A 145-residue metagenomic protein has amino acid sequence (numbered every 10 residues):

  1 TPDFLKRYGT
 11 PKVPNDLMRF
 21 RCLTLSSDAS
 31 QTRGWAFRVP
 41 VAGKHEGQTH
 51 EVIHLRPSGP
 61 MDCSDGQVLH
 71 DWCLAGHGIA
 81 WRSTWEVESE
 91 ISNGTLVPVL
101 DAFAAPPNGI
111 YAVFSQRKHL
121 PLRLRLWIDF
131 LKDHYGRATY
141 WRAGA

Functional and structural regions predicted by a protein language model:
T1-P2, F20: Hydrophobic secondary-structure segments that place a key small or acidic residue at a functional site
F4-K12, G43-K44, K118-L122: Short helix-loop capping/hinge motifs at secondary-structure junctions, enriched in acidic/polar residues
P14-R38: Short loop->beta-strand "edge-of-pocket" segments that line small-molecule binding or catalytic clefts across diverse
A29-E51, L55-R56: SAM-dependent methyltransferase
H50-P98, A104-P107, Y111: Hydrophobic hinge/microswitch elements
T84-S89, N93, F103-A145: C-terminal effector-binding regulatory domain of bacterial HTH transcription factors
